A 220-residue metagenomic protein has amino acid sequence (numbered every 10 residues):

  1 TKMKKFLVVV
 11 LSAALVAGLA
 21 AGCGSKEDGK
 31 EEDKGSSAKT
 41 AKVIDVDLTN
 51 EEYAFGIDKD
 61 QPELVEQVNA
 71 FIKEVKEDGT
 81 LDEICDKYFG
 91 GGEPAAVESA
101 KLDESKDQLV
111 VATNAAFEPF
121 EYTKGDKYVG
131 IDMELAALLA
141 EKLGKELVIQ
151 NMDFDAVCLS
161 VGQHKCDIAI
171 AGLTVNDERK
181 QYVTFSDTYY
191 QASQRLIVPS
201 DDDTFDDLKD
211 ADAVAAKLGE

Functional and structural regions predicted by a protein language model:
T1-A21: Sec-dependent bacterial lipoprotein signal peptides
L19-E31, S36: Bacterial lipoprotein signal-peptidase II cleavage site
D33-A41, P94-S105, A215: N-terminal low-complexity, Pro/Thr/Ser-rich intrinsically disordered segments that act as propeptides or flexible
A38-V65, E104, A115, Y190-V198: Periplasmic-binding protein-like
T40-T49, A137, E146-D210: Acidic, polar ligand-binding/catalytic clefts
E52-A54, P119-T123, E178-K180: A short acidic, helix-capping loop that chelates divalent metal ions and anchors anionic groups
E63-Q67, F71-E83, K87-G91, D103-L173: Extracytoplasmic small-molecule ligand-binding "clamshell" domains of the periplasmic binding protein/Venus flytrap
L109-T113, L208-E220: Short loop->beta-strand "edge-of-pocket" segments that line small-molecule binding or catalytic clefts across diverse
